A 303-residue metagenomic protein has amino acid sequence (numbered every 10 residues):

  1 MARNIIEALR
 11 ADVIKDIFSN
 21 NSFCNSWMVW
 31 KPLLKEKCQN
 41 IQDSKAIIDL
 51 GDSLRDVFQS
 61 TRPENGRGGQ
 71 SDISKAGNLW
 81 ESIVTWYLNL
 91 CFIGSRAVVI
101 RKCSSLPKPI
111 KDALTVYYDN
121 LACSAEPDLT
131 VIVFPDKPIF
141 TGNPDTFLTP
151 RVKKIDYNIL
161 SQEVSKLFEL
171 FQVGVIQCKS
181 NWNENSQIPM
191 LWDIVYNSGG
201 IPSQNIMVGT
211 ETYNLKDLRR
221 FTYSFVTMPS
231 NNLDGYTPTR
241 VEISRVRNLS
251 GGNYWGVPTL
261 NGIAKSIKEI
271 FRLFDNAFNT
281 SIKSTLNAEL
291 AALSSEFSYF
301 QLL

Functional and structural regions predicted by a protein language model:
M1-P107, S294-L303: Nuclease-adjacent, charged terminal/linker segments that flank catalytic cores
S22-C24, S266, R272-T280, S284 (+1 more regions): Compositionally biased, non-globular sequence tracts
A76-V84, A122-P127, E184-L191: Phosphate/oxyanion-binding active-site loops and adjacent basic polyanion-contact surfaces
G77-N89, P127-V133, V173-Q177: Short, hydrophobic, well-ordered secondary-structure elements
L90-S95, P135-P138, N183-E184: Secondary-structure boundary elements
I100-E169: Active-site metal-binding core of divalent-cation-utilizing nuclease and nuclease-like domains
V152-K283: Acidic, metal/cofactor-coordinating or nucleic-acid-engaging core segments within structured domains
